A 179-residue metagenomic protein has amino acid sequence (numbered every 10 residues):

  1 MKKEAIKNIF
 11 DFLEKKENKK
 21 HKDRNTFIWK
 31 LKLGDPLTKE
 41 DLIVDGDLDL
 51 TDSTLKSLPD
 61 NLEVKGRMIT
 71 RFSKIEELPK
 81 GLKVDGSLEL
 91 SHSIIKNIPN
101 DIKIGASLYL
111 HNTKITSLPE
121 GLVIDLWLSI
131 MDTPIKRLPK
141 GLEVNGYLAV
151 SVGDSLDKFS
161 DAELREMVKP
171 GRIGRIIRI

Functional and structural regions predicted by a protein language model:
M1-K2, I6-K7, E14-H21, W29-L31 (+8 more regions): Generic cytosolic/nucleocytoplasmic N-terminal low-complexity/intrinsically disordered segments
M1-T51, D161-I179: N-terminal capping/linker segments that flank leucine-rich repeat
E40-L42, D60-L62, K80-K83, N100-K103 (+2 more regions): Low-complexity, polar/charged sequence tracts that form flexible coils or short amphipathic helices and often embed
V44-L55, V64-I75, V84-I95, I104-I115 (+3 more regions): Concave beta-strand-loop units of leucine-rich repeat
L78, K158-A162: Short, charged, surface-exposed secondary-structure boundary motifs
